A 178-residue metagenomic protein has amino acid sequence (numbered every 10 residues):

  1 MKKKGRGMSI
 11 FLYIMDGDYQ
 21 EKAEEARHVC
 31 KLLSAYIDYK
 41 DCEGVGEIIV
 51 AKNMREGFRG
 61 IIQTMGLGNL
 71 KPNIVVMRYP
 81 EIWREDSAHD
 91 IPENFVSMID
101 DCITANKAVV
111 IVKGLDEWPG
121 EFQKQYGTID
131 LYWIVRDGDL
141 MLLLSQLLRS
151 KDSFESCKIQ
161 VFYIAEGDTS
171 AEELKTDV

Functional and structural regions predicted by a protein language model:
M1-V178: Membrane-embedded alpha-helical bundles that form conduits across membranes
